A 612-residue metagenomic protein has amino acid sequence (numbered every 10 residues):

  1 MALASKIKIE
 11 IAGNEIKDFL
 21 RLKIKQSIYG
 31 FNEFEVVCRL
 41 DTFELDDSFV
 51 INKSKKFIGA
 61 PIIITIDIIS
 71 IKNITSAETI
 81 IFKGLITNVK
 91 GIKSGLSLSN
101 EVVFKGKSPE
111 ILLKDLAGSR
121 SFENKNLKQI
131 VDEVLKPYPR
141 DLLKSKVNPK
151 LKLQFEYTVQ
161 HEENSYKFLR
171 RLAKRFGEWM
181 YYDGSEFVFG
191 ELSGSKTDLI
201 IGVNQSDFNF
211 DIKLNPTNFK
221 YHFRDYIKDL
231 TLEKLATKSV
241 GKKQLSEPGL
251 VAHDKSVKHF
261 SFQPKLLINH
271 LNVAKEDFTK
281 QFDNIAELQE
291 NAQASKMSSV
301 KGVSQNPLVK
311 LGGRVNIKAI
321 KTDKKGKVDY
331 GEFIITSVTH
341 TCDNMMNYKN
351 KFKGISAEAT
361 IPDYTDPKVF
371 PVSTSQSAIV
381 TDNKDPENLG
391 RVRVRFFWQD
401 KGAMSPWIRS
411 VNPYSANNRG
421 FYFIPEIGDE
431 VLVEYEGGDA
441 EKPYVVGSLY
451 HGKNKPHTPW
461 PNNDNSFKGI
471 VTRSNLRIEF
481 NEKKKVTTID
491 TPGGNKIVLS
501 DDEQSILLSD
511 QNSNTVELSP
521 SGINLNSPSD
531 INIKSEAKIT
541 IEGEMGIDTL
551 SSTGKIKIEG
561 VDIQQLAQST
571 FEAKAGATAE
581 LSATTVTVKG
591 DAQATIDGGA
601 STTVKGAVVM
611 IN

Functional and structural regions predicted by a protein language model:
M1-N612: Amphipathic alpha-helical and helix-coil boundary elements used as assembly and membrane-proximal scaffolds
